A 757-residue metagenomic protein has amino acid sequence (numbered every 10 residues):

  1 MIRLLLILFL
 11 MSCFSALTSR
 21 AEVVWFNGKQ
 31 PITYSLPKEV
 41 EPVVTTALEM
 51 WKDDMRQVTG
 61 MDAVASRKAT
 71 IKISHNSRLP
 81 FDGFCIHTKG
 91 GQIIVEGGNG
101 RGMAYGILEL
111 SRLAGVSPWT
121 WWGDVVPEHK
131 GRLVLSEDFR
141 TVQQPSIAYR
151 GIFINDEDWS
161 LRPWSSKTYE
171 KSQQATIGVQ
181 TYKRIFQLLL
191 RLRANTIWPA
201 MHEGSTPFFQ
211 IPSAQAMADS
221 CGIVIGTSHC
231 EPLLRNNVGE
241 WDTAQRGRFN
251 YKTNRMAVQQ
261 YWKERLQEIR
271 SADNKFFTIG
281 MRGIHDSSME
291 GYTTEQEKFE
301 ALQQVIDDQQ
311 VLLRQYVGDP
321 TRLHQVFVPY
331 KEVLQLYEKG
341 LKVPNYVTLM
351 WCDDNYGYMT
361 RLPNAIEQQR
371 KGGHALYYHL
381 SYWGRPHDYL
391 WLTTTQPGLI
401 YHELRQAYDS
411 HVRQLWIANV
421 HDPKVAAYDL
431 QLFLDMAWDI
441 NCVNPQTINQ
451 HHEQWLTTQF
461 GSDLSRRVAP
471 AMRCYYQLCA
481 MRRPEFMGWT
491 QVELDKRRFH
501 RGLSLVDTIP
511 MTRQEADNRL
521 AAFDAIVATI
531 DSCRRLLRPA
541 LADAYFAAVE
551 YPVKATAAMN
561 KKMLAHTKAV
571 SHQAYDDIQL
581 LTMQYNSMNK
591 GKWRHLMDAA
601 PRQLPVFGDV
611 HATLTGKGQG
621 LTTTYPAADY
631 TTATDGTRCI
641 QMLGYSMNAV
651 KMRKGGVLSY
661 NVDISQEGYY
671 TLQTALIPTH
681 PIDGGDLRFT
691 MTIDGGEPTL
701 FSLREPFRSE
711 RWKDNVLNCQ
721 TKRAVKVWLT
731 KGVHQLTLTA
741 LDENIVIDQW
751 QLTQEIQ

Functional and structural regions predicted by a protein language model:
M1-V24: Bacterial Sec-dependent N-terminal signal peptides
A21-Q144: Contiguous, structured surface segment used for ligand recognition
I94-G97, D158-G178, N195-S205, W241-V258 (+3 more regions): The substrate-binding groove and active-site-proximal loops of carbohydrate-active enzymes, especially glycoside
W119-Q174, Q180-A200, G372-A375: An acidic-aromatic substrate-binding cleft motif
H129-K130, H452-P605: C-terminal non-catalytic alpha-helical accessory regions
E203-H229: Aromatic-lined substrate-binding rim segments of carbohydrate-active enzymes
F209, M217-D219, A244-K371, L520-D531 (+2 more regions): Gly/Pro-rich turn-and-neighbor structural signature
D598-Q757: Extracytoplasmic
